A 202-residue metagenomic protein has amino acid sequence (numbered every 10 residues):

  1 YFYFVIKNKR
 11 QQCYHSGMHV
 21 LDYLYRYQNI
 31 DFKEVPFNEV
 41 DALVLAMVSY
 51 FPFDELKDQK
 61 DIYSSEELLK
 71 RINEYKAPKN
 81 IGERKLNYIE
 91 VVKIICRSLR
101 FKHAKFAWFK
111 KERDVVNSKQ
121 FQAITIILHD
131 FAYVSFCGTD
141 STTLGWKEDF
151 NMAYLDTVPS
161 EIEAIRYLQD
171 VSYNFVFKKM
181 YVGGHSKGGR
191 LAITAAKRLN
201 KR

Functional and structural regions predicted by a protein language model:
Y1, S49, L168-F175, L199: Hydrophobic, Leu/Ile/Phe/Ala-enriched alpha-helical segments that form helix-helix packing faces
Y1-K7, Y14: Short, positively charged and aromatic/hydrophobic N-terminal segments
G17-E90: N-terminal low-complexity, Ser/Thr- and acidic-residue-enriched intrinsically disordered segments
E39, V158, I162, S186: Short, conserved micro-motifs enriched in small and acidic residues
N73-Y181: A conserved cap/lid and substrate-binding interface adjacent to the catalytic center of lipid-processing enzymes
G183-G188, A192: Gly/Ala-rich beta-loop-alpha elbow adjacent to hydrolase catalytic centers
T194-R198: Active-site signature of alpha/beta-hydrolase-fold catalytic machinery across serine- and Asp/Cys-nucleophile hydrolases
